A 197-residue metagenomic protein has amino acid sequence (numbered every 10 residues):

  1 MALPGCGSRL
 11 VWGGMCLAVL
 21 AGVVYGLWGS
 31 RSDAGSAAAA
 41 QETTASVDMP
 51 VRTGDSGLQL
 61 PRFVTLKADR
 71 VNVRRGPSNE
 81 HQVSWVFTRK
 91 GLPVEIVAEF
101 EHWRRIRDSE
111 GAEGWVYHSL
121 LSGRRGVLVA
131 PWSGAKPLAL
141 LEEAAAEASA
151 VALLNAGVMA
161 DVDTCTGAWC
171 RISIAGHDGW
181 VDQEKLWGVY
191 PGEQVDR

Functional and structural regions predicted by a protein language model:
M1-C6: N-terminal secretory signal peptides that target proteins for export/translocation
S8-W12, L20, V24-N72, V86-K90 (+7 more regions): SH3-family beta-barrel domains
C16: Localized chelating/binding microdomains that coordinate divalent metal ions or stabilize phosphate-bearing
E80: Short, electropositive, low-hydrophobicity segments enriched in small/polar residues
